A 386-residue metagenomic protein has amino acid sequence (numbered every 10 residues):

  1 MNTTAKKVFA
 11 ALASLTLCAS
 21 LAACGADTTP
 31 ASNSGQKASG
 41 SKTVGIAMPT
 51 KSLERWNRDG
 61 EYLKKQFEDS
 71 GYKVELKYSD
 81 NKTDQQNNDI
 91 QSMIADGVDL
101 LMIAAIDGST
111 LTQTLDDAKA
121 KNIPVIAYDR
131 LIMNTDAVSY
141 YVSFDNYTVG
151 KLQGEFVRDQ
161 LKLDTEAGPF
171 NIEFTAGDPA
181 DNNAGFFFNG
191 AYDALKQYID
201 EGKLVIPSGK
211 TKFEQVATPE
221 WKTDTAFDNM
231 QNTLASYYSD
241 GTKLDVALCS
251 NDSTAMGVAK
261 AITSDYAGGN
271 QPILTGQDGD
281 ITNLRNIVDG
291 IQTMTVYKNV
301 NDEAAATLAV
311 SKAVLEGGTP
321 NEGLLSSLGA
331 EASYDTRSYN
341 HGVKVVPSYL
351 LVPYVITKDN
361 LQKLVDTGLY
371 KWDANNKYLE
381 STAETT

Functional and structural regions predicted by a protein language model:
N2-A5, C24-T386: A residue-level marker of the well-folded mature domains of exported/periplasmic proteins
A5-T16: Sec-dependent signal peptide hydrophobic core
A19-A23: C-terminal motif of bacterial Sec signal peptides marking the signal peptidase cleavage site
